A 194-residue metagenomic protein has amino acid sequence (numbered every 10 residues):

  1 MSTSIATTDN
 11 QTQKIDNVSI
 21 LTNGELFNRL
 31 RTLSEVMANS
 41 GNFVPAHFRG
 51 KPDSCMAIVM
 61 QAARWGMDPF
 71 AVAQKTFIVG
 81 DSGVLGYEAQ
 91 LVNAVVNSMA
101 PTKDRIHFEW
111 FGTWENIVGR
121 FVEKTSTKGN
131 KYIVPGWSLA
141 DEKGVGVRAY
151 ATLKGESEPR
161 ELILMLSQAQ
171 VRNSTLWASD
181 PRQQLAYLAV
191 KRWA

Functional and structural regions predicted by a protein language model:
S2-A194: Glycine-rich anion-binding surface patch
